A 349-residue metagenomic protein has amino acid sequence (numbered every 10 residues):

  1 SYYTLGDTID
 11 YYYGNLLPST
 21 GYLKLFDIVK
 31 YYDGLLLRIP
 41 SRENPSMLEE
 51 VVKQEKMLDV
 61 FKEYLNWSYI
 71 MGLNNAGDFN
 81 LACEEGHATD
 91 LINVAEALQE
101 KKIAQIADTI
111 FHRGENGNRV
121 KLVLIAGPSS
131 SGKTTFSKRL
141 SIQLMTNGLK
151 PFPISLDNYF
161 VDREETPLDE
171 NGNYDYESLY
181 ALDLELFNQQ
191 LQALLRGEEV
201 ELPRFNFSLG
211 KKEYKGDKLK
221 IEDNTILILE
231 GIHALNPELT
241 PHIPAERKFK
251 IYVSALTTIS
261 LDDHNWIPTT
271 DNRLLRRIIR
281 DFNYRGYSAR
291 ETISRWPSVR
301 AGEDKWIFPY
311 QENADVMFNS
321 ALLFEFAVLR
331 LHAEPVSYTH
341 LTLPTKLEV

Functional and structural regions predicted by a protein language model:
S1-K101, I106, F111-G114: Auxiliary tRNA-acceptor-end handling modules of aminoacyl-tRNA synthetases
I125: Hydrophobic anchor at the beta1->P-loop junction of P-loop NTPases
K133: Conserved lysine of the Walker
F136: Hydrophobic positions on the alpha1 helix immediately C-terminal to the Walker A/P-loop
N147-R163: Short beta-strand-centered segment that lines the nucleotide-binding/catalytic pocket of NTP-utilizing
T166-F205: Conserved nucleotide-sensing/catalytic segment adjacent to the nucleotide-binding pocket in NTP-handling enzymes
G231-R276, I307-N313, R330: ATP-dependent NMP and nucleoside kinases share a basic, alpha-helical "lid"
T339-T345: Conserved small/polar residues in nucleotide/adenosyl-binding loops
